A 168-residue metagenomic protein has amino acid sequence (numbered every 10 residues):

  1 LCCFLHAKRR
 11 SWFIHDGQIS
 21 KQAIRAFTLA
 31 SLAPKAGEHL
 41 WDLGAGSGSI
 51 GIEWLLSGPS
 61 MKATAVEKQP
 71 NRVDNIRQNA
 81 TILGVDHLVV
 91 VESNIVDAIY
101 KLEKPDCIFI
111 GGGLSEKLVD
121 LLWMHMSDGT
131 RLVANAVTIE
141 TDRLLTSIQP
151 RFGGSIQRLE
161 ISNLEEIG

Functional and structural regions predicted by a protein language model:
L1-A36, W41, N75-Q78, I82: Class I SAM-dependent transferase core
L32-P34, G58, M126, Q149: A generic alpha-to-beta junction signature in SAM-dependent methyltransferases
G44: Conserved S-adenosyl-L-methionine
S47-P59: Conserved SAM-binding loop of SAM-dependent methyltransferases across substrates and taxa, primarily the Class I
S60-T64: Short beta-strand element of Class I
V66-C107: S-adenosyl-L-methionine
K104-G112, R131: Short SAM/SAH-binding signature in class I
V119-G168: C-terminal substrate-binding/active-site "lid" region of AdoMet-derived donor-dependent transferases
